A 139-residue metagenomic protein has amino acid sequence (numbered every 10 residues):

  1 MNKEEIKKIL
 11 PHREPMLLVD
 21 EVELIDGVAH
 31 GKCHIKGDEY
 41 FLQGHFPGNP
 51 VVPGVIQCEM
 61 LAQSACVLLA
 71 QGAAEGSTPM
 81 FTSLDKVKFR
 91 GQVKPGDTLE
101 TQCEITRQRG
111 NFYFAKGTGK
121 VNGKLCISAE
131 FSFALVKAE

Functional and structural regions predicted by a protein language model:
M1-I6, D97-T101: Short Pro/Gly-enriched beta-strand edge/turn motifs at strand-loop
P11, D26-G27, V93-D97, E104-E139: HotDog/MaoC-like acyl-thioester-processing domains
E14-V52: Catalytic strand-loop segment that frames the active site of acyl-thioester-processing enzymes
M16-L18, L99, Y113: Hydrophobic core residues within well-ordered beta-strands of beta-rich domains
D20-E23, D85, R90, E104-T106: Conserved positions in beta-strands of structured domains
C33, Q102-I105: Short, hydrophobic/aromatic-enriched beta-strand segments in well-ordered soluble domains
Q43-V67, F81: Compact, glycine-rich, soluble single-domain proteins
S64-E100, E130-A134: Hydrophobic beta-strand-centered segment that forms part of the acyl-chain substrate-binding groove
